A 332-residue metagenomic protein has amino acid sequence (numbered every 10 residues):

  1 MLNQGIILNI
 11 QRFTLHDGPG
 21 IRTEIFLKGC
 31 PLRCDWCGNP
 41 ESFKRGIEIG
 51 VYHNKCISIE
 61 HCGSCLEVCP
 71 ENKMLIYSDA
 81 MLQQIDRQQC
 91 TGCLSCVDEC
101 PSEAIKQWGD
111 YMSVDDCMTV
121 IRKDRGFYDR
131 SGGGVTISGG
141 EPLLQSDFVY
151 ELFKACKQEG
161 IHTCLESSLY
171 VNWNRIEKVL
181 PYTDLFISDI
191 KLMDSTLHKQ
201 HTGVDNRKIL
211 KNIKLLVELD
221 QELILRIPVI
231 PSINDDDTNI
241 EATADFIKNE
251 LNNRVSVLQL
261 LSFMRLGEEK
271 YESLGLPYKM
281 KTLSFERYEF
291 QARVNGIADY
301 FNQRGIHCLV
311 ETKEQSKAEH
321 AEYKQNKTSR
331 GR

Functional and structural regions predicted by a protein language model:
L2-P19, P231-R332: Auxiliary Fe-S-binding modules of radical SAM enzymes
I7-H61, Q83-G92: N-terminal pre-triad scaffold of radical SAM enzymes
D35-S42, G63-Q84, S95-D110: Iron-sulfur cluster-binding cysteine motifs and their immediate structural context in ferredoxin-like electron-transfer
V51-H53, K199-D205, G275-F285: Short glycine-enriched, charge-decorated loop/helix-capping segments at active-site entrances that position
V51-I57, G109-D124: Extended, non-globular alpha-helical segments
D115-S273: Conserved AdoMet/S-adenosylmethionine-binding subsite of the radical SAM
